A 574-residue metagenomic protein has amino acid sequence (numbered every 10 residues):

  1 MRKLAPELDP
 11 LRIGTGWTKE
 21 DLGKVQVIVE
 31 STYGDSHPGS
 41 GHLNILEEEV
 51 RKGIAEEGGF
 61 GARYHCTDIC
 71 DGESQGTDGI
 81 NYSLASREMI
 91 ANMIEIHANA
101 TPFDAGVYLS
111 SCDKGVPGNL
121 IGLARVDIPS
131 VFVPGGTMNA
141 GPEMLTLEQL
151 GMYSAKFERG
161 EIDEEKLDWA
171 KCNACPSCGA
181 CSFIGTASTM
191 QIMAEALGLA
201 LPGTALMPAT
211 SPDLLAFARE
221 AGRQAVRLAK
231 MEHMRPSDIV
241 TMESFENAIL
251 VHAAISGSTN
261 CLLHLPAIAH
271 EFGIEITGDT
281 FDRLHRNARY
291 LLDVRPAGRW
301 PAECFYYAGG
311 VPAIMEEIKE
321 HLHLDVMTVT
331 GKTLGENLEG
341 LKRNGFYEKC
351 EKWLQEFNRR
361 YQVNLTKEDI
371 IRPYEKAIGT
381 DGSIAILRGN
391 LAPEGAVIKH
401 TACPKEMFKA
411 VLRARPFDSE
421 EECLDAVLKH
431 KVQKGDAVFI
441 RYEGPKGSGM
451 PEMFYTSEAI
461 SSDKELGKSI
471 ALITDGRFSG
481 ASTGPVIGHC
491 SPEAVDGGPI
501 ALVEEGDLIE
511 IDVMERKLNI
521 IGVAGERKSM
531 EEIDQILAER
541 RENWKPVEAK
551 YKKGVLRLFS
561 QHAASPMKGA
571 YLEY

Functional and structural regions predicted by a protein language model:
M1-G39, E48-C66, G72, D78-S83 (+5 more regions): Catalytic or ion-coupling anion/metal-binding cores of large enzyme and transporter domains
L43: Glycine-rich beta-alpha loop segments
S83-N92: Glycine-rich, highly charged phosphate/nucleotide-binding loops
A98-N119, V131-P134: A short, small-residue-rich loop immediately preceding and capping a beta-strand
